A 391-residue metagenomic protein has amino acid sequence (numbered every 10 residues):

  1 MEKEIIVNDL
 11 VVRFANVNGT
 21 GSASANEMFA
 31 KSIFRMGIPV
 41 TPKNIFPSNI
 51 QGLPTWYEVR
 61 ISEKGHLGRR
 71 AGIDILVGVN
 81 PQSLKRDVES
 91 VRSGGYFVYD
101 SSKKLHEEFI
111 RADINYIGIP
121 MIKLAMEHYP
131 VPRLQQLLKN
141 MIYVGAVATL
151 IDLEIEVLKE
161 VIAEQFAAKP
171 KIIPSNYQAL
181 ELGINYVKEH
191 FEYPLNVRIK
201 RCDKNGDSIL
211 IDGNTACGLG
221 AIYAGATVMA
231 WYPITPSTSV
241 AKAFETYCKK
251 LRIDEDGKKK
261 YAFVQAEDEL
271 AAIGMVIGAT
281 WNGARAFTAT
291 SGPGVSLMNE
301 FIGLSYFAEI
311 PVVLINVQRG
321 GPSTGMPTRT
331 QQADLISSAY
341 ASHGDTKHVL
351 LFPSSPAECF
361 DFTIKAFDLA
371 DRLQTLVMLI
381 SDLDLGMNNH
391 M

Functional and structural regions predicted by a protein language model:
M1-A224, V228-A230: Active-site cofactor/cluster-binding pocket
I6-V91, V228, T235-Y340, V349-A370: Thiamine diphosphate
S90, L153, Y177-K188, H348-M391: Structural signature of the thiamine diphosphate
Y99-S101, T290, N316, S381: Short beta-strand/turn micro-motifs composed of small residues that flank or help shape donor/cofactor-binding pockets
S102-K104, R319-G320, D384-L385: Short beta-alpha junction loops
H106-F109, S323-T324, N388: Switch/connector loops and helix/strand junctions flanking conserved nucleotide-binding motifs in nucleotide-processing
I199-D203, V295-L297, D382-H390: Charge-dense, low-complexity polyampholytic segments
